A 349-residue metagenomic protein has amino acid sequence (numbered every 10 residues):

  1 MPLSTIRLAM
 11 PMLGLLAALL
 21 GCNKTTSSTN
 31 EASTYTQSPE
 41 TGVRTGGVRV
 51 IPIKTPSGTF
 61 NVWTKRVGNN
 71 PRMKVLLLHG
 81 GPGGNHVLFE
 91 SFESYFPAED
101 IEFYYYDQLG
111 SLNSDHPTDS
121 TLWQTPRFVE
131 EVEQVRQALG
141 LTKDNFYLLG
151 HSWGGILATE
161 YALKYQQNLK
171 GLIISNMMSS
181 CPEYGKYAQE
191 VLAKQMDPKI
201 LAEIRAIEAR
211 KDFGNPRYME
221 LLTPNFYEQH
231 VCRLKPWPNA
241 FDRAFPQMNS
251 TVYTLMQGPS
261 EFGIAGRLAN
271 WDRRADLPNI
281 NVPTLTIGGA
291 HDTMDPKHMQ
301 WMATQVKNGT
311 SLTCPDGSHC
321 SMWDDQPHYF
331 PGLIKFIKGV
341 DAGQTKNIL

Functional and structural regions predicted by a protein language model:
R72-G81: Short beta-strand element of the alpha/beta-hydrolase
G83-S94: The serine-hydrolase catalytic nucleophile loop
F96-D115: Conserved alpha/beta-hydrolase
P126-N145: Conserved acidic catalytic loop of the alpha/beta-hydrolase fold
D144-Y187: Conserved hydrolase catalytic core segment
Q195, K199-A275, V282: Alpha/beta-hydrolase
I280, T286-G288: Short beta-strand/loop motif that positions the catalytic acidic residue of the alpha/beta-hydrolase fold
G309-L349: Catalytic active-site module of serine/aspartate enzymes centered on a nucleophile-bearing elbow/loop
